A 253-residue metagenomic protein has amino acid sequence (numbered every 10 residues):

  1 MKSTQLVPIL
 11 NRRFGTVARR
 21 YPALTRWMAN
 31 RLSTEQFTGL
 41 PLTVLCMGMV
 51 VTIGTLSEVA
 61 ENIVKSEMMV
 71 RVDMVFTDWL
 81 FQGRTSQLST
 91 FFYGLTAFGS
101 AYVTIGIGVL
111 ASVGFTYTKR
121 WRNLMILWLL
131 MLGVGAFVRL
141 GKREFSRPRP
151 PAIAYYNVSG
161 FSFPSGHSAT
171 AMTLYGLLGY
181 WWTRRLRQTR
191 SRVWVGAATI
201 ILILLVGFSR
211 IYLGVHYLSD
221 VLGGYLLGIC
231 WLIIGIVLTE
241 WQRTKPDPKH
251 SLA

Functional and structural regions predicted by a protein language model:
M1-N123, L222-A253: Terminal transmembrane helix and immediately flanking juxtamembrane interfaces of multi-pass membrane proteins
S3-R13, A154-A253: Membrane-embedded catalytic cores of phosphoryl/pyrophosphoryl-handling enzymes
C46, L56, N62, L88 (+11 more regions): Hydrophobic alpha-helical segments and their boundary regions
V64-K65, V70-V75, G106-A197: Membrane-interface loops
T85, A136-R147, V206-I211, I234-T239: Juxtamembrane membrane-interface segments at transmembrane alpha-helix termini
L95-T96, K142, F163, H216: Residue-level signal for helical boundary/lining positions with a hydrophobic bias
